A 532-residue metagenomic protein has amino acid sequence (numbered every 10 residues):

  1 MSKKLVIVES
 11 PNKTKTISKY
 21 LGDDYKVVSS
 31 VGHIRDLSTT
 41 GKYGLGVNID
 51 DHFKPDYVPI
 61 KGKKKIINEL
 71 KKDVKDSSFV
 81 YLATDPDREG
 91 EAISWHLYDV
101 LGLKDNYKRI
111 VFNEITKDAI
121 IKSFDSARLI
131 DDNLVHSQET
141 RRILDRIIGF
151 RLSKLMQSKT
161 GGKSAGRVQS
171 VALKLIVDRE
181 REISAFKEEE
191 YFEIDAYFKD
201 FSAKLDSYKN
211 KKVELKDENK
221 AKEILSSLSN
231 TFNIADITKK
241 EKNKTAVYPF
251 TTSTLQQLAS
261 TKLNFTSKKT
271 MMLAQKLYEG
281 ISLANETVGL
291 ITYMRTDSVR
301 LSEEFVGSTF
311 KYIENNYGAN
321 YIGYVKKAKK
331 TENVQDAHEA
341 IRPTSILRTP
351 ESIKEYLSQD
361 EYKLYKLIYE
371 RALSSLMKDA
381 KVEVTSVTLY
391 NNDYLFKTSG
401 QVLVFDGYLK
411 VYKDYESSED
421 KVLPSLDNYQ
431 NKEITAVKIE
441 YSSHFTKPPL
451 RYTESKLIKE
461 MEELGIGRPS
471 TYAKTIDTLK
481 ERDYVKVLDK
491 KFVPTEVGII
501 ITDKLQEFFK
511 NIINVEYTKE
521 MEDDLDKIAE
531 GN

Functional and structural regions predicted by a protein language model:
M1-R142, I148, Y208-K209, N219 (+1 more regions): Intrinsically disordered, low-complexity regulatory segments
S2, D85-P86, T160-S164, K239-Y248 (+2 more regions): Conserved short loop/turn motifs at secondary-structure junctions
T16-Y20, E69, A92-V100, A119-S123 (+10 more regions): Alpha-helical scaffold elements adjacent to nucleotide-binding pockets in ATP/GTP-utilizing enzyme cores
K26, R35-P59, A165-E279, K311-K326 (+2 more regions): Long, highly charged, low-complexity internal segments
I115-F198, K239-K240: C-terminal or mid-to-C-terminal helical accessory/interaction module adjacent to the motor/catalytic core
T140-L152, A196-F198, K242-T254, M272-N285 (+5 more regions): Core structural elements
T287-I313, K474-I513: Accessory beta->alpha helical hairpin/"wing" motif in late/C-terminal subdomains of nucleic-acid enzymes
N315, A319-I341, N511-N532: Leucine-rich, amphipathic alpha-helical/linker segments
